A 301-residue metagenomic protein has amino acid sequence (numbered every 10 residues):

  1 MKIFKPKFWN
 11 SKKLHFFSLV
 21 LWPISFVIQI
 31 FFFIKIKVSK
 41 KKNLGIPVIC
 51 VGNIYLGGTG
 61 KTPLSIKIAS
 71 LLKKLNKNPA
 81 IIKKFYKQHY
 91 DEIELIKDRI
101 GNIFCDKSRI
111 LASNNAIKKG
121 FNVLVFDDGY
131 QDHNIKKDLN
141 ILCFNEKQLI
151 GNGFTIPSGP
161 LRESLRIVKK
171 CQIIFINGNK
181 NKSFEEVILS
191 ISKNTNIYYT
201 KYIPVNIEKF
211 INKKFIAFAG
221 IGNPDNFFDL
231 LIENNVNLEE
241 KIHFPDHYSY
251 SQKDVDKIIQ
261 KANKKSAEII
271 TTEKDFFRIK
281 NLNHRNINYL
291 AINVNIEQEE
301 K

Functional and structural regions predicted by a protein language model:
K2-P47: A transmembrane-helix-recognition feature enriched in membrane-embedded lipid enzymes and envelope glyco-/phospholipid
V27, T62, I96, D127 (+3 more regions): Residue-level signal for inorganic ion chemistry
F33-Q88: Walker A (P-loop) phosphate-binding motif
A80-I81, N140-F144, V168-G178, I191-I216 (+2 more regions): Conserved beta-strand/loop subsegment of P-loop NTPase cores
K87-S192: Phosphate/Mg2+-binding loops and adjacent switch elements in nucleotide/diphosphate-handling enzyme cores
K209-Y250: Redox- and metal-dependent alpha/beta enzyme cores, enriched for Fe-S-associated oxidoreductases and cofactor-handling
P245-Y248, N286-K301: Short, flexible loop segments at boundaries between secondary-structure elements
S249-K265, K274-F276: A short, acidic, amphipathic alpha-helical segment used as a generic capping/interface helix at domain edges
